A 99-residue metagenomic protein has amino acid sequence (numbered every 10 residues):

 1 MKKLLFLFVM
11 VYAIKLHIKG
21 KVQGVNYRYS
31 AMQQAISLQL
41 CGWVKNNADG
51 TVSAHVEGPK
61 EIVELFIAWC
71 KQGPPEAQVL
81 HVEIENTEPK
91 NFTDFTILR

Functional and structural regions predicted by a protein language model:
K2-R99: Intrinsically disordered, low-complexity, mixed-charge
